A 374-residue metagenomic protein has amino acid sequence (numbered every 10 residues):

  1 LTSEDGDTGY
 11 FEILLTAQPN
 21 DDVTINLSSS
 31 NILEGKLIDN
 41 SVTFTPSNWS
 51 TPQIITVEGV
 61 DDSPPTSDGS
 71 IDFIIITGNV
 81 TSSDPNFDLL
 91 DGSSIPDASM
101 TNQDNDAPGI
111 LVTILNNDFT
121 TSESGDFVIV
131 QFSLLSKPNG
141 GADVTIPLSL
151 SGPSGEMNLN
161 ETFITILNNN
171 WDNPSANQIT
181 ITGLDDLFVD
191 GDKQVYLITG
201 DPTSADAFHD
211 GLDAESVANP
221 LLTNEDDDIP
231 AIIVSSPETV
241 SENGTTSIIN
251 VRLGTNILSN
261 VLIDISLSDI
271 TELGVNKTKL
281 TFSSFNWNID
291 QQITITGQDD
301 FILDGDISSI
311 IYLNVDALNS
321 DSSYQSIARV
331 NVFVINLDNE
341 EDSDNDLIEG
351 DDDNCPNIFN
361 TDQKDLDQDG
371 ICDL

Functional and structural regions predicted by a protein language model:
L1-E341: Short boundary segments that mark the start of a structured unit
N339-L374: Extracellular calcium-associated, cysteine-rich motifs in secreted modular proteins
